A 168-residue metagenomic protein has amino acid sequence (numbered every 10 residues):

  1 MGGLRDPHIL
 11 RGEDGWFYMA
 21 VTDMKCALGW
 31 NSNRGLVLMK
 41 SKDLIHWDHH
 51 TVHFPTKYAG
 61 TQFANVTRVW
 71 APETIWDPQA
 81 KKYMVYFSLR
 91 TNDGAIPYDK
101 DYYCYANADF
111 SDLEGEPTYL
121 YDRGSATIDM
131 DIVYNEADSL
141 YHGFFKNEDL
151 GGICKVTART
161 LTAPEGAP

Functional and structural regions predicted by a protein language model:
M1-V69, I75-P168: Beta-rich carbohydrate-recognition and catalytic domains
